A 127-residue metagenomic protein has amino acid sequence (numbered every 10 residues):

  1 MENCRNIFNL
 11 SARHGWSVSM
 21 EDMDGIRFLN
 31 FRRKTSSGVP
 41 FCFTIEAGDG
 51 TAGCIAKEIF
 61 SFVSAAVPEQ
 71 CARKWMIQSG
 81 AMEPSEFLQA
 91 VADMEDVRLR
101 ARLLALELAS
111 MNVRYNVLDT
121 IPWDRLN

Functional and structural regions predicted by a protein language model:
M1-R33, D96-L99, L104-L126: Negatively charged, low-complexity tracts enriched in Asp/Glu with abundant Ser/Thr
A12, E69, R73-M76, L88-A92 (+2 more regions): Residue-level detector of alpha-helical secondary structure
W16, V39-C42, A92-E95: A general secondary-structure boundary signal
S36-Q89: Intrinsically disordered, low-complexity regulatory segments enriched in Ser/Thr/Pro and charged residues
S64, E83, D93-D96, S110: Intrinsically disordered, low-complexity coil/linker segments enriched for acidic/polar and small residues
